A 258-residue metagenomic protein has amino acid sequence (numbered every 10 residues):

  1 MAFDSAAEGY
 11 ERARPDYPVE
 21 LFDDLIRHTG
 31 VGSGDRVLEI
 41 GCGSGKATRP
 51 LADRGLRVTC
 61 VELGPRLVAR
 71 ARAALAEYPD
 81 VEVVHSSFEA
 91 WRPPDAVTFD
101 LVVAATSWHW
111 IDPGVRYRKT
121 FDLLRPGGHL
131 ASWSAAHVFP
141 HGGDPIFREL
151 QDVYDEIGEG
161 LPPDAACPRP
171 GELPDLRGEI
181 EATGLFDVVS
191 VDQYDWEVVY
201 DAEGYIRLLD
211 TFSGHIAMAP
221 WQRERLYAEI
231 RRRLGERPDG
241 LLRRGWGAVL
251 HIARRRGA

Functional and structural regions predicted by a protein language model:
M1-D35: Conserved class I S-adenosyl-L-methionine
R36, S44-W91: Class I SAM-dependent methyltransferase SAM/SAH-binding core
I40: Conserved beta-strand/loop positions that form the S-adenosyl-L-methionine
S44, P168-A258: Conserved Class I S-adenosyl-L-methionine
R92-V102: A short acidic, Gly/Pro-enriched loop at the edge of an enzyme's catalytic core that lines a small-molecule cofactor
T106: Short catalytic micro-motifs in class I SAM-dependent methyltransferases
I111-T120: A short, conserved alpha-helix within the catalytic core of class I
F121-D195: Conserved catalytic/acceptor-binding region of the Class I
